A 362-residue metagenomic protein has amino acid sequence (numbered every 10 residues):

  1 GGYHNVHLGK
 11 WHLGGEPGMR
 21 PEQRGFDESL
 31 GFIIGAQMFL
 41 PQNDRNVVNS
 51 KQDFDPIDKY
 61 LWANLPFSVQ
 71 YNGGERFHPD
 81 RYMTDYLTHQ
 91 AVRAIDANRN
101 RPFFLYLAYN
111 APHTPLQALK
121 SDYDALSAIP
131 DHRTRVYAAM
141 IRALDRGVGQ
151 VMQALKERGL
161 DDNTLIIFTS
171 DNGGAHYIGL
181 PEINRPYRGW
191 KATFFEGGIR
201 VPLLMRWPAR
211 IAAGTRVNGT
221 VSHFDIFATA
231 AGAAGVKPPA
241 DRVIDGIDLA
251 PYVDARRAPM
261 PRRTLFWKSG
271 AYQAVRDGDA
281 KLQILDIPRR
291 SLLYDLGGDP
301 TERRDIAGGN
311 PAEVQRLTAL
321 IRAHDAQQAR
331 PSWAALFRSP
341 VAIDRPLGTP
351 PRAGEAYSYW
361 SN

Functional and structural regions predicted by a protein language model:
G1-V6, G25-D27, R99-L105, L160-I166 (+3 more regions): Loop/turn elements at helix/coil->beta-strand transitions in domains of secreted/extracellular proteins
Y3, L13-P102, Y109-A118: Formylglycine-dependent
H7-M19, I33-G35, Y106-Q117, F168-G174 (+3 more regions): Short, solvent-exposed turn/loop segments enriched in Gly/Ser/Thr/Pro and often Arg
P17-G25, P115-A118, I129, Q153-R210 (+2 more regions): Histidine-centered active-site microenvironments of extracellular/periplasmic hydrolases and transferases
D27-N43, N49-K51, G174-E196, I211-T215 (+4 more regions): C-terminal cap/loop subdomain of S1 sulfatases and analogous C-terminal strand-loop tails that border
Y71-R76, I129-T134, F168, N184-R188 (+3 more regions): Flexible glycine/proline-enriched surface loops and loop-helix/loop-strand junctions
Y86-D96, D122-T164: A long, amphipathic alpha-helix that forms part of the scaffold/cap immediately adjacent to metal-dependent active
A91, I226, G278, P288-R290 (+1 more regions): Long, internal low-complexity/basic segments
